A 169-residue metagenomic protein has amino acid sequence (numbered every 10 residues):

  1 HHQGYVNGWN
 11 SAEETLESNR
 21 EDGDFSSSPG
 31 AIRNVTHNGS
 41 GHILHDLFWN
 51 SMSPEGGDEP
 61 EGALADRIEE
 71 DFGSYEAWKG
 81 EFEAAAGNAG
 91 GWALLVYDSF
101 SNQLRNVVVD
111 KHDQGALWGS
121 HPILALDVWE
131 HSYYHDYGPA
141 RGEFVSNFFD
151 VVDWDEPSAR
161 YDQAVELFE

Functional and structural regions predicted by a protein language model:
H1-E169: Feature for soluble, non-membrane regions of globular proteins
